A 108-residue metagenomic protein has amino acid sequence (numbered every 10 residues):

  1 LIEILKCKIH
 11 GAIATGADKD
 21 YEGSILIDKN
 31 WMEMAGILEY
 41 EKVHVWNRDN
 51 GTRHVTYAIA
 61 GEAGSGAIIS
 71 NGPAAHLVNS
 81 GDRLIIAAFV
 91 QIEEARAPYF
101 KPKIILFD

Functional and structural regions predicted by a protein language model:
L1-K8, D108: N-terminal charge/polar-biased segments
I2-I4, I13-P98: Compact, glycine-rich, soluble single-domain proteins
C7, I25, I105: Residues that recognize and position ribonucleotide moieties
N79, F100-D108: C-terminal binding/interaction regions
